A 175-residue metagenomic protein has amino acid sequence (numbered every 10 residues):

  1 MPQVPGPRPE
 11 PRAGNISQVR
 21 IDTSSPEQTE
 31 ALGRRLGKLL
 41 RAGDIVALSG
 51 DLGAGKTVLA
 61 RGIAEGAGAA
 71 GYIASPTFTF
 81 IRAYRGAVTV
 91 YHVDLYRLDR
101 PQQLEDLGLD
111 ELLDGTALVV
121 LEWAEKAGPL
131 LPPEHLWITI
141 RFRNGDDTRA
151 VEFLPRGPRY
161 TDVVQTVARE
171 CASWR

Functional and structural regions predicted by a protein language model:
P2-G6, E10, G14, V19 (+1 more regions): Short phosphate-coordinating micro-motif centered on Lys-Gly-acidic
E30-L39: Pre-Walker A adenine-sensing motif
V46-L48: Hydrophobic anchor at the beta1->P-loop junction of P-loop NTPases
G53: Walker A (P-loop) phosphate-binding loop of P-loop NTPases
K56: Conserved lysine of the Walker
I73, T77, A83-W123: Conserved nucleotide-sensing/catalytic segment adjacent to the nucleotide-binding pocket in NTP-handling enzymes
